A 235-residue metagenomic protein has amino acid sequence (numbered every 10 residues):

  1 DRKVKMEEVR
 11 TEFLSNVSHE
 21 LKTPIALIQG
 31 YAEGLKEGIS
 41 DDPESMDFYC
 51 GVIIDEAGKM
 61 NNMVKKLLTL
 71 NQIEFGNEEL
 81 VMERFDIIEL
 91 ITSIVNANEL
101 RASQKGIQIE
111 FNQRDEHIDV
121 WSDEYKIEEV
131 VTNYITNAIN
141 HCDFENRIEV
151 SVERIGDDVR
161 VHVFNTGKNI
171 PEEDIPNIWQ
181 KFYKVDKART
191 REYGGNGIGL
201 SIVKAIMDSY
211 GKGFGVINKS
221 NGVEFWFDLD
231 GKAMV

Functional and structural regions predicted by a protein language model:
D55-M63: Short alpha-helical segment of the dimerization/phosphotransfer core of two-component systems
F75-L80, D119-S122: Conserved micro-motifs of the catalytic ATP-binding
V81-F85, S103, Q108-I118: Conserved catalytic submotifs in the C-terminal HATPase_c
A138-I139: Short helix-loop "hinge" at the ATP-lid/N-box region of the Bergerat-fold HATPase_c
E145-D157: Short beta-strand/loop element within the Bergerat-fold HATPase_c
I170-K184: Short conserved segment of the HATPase_c
G211-I217: Glycine-rich ATP-binding loops of the HATPase_c
